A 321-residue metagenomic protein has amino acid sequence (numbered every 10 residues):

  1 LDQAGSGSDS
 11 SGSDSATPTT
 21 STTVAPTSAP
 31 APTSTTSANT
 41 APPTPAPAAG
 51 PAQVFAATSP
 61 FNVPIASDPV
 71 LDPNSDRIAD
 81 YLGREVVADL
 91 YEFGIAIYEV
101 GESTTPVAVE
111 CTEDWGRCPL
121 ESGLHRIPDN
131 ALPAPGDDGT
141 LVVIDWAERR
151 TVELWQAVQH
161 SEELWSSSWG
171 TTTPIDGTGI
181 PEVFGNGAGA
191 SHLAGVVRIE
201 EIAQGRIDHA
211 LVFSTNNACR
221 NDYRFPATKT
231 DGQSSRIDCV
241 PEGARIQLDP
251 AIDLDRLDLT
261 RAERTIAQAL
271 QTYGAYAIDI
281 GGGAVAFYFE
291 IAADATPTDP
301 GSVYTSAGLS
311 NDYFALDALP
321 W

Functional and structural regions predicted by a protein language model:
L1-P45: Ser/Thr-rich, Pro/Gly/Ala-heavy low-complexity intrinsically disordered linkers and tails of secreted extracellular
P42-W321: Short, surface-exposed polybasic-aromatic patches that bind anionic ligands, especially phosphate groups
